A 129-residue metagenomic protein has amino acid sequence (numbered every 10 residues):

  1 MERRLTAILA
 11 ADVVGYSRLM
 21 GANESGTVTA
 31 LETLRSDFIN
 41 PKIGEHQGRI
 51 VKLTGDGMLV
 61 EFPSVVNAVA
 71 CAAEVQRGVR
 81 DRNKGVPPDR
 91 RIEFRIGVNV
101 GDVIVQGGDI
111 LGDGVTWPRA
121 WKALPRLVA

Functional and structural regions predicted by a protein language model:
M1-G78: Catalytic NTP-binding/metal-coordinating core of nucleotidyl cyclase/transferase enzymes
N40, L59-A129: Catalytic beta-strand-to-alpha-helix segment of the class III nucleotidyl cyclase homology domain
